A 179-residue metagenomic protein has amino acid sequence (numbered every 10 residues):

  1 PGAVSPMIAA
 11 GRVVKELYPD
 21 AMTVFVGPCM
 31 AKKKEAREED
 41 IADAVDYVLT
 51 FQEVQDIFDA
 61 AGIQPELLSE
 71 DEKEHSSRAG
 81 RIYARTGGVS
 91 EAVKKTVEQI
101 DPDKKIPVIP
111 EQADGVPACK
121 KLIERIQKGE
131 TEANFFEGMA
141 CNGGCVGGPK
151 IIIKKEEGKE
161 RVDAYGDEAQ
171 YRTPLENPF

Functional and structural regions predicted by a protein language model:
P1-F179: Iron-sulfur-associated redox domains of electron-transfer enzymes in respiratory and anaerobic energy metabolism
